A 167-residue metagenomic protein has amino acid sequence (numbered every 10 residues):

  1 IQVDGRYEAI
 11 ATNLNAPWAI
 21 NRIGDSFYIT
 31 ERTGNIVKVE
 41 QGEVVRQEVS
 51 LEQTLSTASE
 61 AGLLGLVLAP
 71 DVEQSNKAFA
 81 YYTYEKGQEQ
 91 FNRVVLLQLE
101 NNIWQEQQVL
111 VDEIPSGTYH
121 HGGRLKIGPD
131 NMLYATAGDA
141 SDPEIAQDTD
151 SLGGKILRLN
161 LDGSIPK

Functional and structural regions predicted by a protein language model:
I1-E144: Acidic, Gly/Ser/Thr-rich repeat motifs that build Ca2+-stabilized beta-propeller blades
N92-N102, T149-D162: Beta-propeller blade signature
A137-D139, N160-G163: Short, small-residue-rich loop/turn micro-motifs
I165-K167: Short, intrinsically disordered, charge-balanced linker/junction segments flanking boundaries in proteins
